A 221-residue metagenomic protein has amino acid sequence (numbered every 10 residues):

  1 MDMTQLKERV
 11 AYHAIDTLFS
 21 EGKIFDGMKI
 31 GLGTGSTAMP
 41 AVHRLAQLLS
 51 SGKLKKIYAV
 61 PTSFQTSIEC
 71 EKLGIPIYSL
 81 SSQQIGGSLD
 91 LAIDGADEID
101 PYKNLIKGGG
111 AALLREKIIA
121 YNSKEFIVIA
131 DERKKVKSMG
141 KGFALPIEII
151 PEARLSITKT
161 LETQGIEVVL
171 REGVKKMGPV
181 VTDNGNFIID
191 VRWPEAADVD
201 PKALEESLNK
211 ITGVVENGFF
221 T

Functional and structural regions predicted by a protein language model:
M1-K29, T34-I85: Active-site catalytic microenvironments in core metabolic enzymes, especially phosphate/sugar-handling
D2-R9, S20, Q65-T221: Conserved phosphate- and dinucleotide-binding cores of soluble alpha/beta proteins, encompassing both enzyme active
